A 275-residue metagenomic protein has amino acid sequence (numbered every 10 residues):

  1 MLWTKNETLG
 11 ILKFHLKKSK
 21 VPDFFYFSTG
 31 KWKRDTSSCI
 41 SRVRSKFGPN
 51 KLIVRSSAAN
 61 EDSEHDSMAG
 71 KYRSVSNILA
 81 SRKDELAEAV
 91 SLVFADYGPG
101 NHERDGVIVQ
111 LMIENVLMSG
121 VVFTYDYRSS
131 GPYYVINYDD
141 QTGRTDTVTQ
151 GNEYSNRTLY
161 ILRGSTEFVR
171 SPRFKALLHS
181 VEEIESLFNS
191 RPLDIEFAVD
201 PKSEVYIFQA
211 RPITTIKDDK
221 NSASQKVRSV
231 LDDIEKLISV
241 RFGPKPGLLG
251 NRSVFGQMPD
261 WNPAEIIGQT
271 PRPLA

Functional and structural regions predicted by a protein language model:
M1-I108, N115-L117, L193: N-terminal beta-alpha lobe that positions the nucleotide/phosphoryl donor in ATP/NTP-coupled carboxylate activation
M1-L16, F27, A87-E88, S119-A275: Conserved divalent-metal-coordinating catalytic cores that perform phosphate/pyrophosphate/nucleotidyl transfer
I113-E114, I184: Active-site beta-strand->loop segment that positions catalytic residues and contacts the acyl thioester
